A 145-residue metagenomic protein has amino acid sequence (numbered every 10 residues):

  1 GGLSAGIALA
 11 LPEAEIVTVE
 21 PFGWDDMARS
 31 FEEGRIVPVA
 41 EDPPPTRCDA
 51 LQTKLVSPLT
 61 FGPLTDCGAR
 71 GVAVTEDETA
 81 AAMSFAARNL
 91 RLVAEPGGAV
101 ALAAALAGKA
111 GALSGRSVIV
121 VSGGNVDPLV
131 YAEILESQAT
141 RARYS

Functional and structural regions predicted by a protein language model:
G1-S145: PLP-dependent amino-acid enzyme catalytic core
